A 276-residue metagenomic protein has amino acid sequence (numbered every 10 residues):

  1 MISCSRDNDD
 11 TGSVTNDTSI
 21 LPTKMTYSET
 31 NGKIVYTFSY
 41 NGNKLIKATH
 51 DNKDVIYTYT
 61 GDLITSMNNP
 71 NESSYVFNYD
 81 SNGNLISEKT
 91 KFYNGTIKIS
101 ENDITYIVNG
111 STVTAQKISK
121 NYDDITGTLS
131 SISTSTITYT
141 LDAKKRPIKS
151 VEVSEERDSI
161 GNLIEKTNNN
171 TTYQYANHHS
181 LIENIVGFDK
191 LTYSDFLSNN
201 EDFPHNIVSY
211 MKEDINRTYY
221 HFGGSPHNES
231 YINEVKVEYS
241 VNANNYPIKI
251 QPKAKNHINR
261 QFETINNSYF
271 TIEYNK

Functional and structural regions predicted by a protein language model:
I2-S3: C-terminal motif of bacterial Sec signal peptides marking the signal peptidase cleavage site
D7-K276: Buried hydrophobic residues that stabilize the cores of well-folded domains
